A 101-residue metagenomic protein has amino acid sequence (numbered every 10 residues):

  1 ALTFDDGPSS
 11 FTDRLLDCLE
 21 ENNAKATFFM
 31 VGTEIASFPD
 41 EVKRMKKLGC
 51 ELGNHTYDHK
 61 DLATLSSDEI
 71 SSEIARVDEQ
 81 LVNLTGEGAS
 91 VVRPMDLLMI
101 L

Functional and structural regions predicted by a protein language model:
A1-A89: Active-site beta->alpha N-cap acidic-glycine motif
P94-L101: Histidine/lysine/aspartate-rich catalytic loop segments that bind and position anionic ligands
